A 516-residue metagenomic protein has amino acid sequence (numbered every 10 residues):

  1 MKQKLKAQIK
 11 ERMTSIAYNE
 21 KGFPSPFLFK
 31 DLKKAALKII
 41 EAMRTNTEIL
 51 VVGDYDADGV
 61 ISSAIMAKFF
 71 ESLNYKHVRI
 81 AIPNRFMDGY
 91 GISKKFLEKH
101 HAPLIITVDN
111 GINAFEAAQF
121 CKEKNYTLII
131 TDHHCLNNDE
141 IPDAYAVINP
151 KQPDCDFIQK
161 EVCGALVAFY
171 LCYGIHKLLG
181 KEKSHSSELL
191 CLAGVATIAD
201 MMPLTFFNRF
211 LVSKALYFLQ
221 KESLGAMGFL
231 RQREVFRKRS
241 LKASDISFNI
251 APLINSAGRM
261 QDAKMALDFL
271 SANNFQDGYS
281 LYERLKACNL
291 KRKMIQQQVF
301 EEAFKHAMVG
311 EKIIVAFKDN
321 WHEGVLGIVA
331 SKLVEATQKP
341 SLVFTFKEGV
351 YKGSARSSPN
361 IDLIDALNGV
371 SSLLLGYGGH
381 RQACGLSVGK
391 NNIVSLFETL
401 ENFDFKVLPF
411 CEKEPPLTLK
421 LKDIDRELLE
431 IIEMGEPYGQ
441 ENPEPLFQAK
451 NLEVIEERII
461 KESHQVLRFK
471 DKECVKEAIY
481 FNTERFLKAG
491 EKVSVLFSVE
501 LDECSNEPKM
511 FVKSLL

Functional and structural regions predicted by a protein language model:
M1-L104, K124, D143, H176-I393 (+2 more regions): Hydrophobic helix-and-loop "lid/oligomerization" segment in the mid-to-C-terminal part of catalytic domains
K2, R44-N46, D277-L281, A287-F317 (+1 more regions): Mid-to-C-terminal polyanion-binding domains and interfaces
D54-Y55, P83-R85, N110-G111, H133-L136 (+4 more regions): Short, ordered loop/turn segments at secondary-structure junctions
Y55, G59, N110, F157-E161 (+2 more regions): Alpha-helix N-cap/helix-initiation motif
D56-G59, M87, N110-A114, C504-S505: Acidic, metal-coordinating catalytic cores used for nucleic-acid/nucleotide bond scission and strand-transfer chemistry
F96-E98, T107-K122, Y126-M202: Conserved phosphate-handling catalytic cores of large alpha/beta enzymes
N113, S341-V343, E500: A short, hydrophobic beta-strand-centered structural micro-motif
L166, G327, S331, V495: Short alpha-helical basic/polar micro-motif
